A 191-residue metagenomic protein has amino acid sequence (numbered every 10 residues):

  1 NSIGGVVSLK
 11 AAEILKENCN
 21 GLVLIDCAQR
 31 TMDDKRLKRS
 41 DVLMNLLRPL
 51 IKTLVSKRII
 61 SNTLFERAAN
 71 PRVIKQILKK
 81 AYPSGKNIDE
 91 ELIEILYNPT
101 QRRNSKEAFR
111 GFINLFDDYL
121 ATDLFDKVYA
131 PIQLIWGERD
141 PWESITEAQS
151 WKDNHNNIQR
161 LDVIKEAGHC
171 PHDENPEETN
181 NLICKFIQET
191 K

Functional and structural regions predicted by a protein language model:
N1-S2, D26: Catalytic nucleophile serine of serine hydrolases, specifically the conserved "nucleophile elbow" pentapeptide
G4, S8: Gly/Ala-rich beta-loop-alpha elbow adjacent to hydrolase catalytic centers
L9, E13, N20-N62: Flexible "cap/lid" loop of the alpha/beta hydrolase fold
D26, I77, L96, F109 (+4 more regions): Generic structural signal for small/hydrophobic residues in well-ordered secondary structure, especially within
D33-R39, R139, T146-A148, E174-P176: Short aromatic-enriched loop/helix-cap "lid" or pocket-rim segments at secondary-structure transitions that line
D34, R58-A130: Conserved alpha/beta-hydrolase catalytic His-Asp/Glu region
K127-A167: Conserved loop-alpha-helix segment in the C-terminal half of the alpha/beta-hydrolase fold that carries the catalytic
N157-K191: Catalytic active-site module of serine/aspartate enzymes centered on a nucleophile-bearing elbow/loop
